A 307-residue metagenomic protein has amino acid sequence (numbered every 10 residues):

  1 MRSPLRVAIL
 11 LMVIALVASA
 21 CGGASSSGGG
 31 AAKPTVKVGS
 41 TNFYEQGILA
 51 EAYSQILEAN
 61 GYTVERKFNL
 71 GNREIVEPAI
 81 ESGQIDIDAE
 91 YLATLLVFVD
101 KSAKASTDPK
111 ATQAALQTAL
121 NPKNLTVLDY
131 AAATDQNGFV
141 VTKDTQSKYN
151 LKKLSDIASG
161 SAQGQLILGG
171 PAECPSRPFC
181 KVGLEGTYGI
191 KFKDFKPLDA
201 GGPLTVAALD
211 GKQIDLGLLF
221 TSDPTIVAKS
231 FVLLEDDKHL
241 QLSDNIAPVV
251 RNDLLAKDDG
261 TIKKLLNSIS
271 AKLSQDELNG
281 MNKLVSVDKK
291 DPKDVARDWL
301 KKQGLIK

Functional and structural regions predicted by a protein language model:
M1-A8: Bacterial N-terminal signal peptides that target proteins for export
A15-A20: C-terminal motif of bacterial Sec signal peptides marking the signal peptidase cleavage site
C21-A32: Bacterial lipoprotein signal-peptidase II cleavage site
K33-E65, L70, A132-V206, K290-D294: Bilobed "Venus flytrap"/periplasmic-binding protein-like clamshell domains and structurally analogous long
E45, P175-R177, G183-T187, T261-K307: An extracytoplasmic/periplasmic, membrane-proximal ligand-sensing/linker region
N72-R73, G83-L96, A111-Q113, T142 (+4 more regions): Beta->alpha turn/N-cap motifs
V99-D108, Q113-L128, Q213, T225-H239: Ligand-binding "clamshell"
N137-S147, N245-D258: A bilobed periplasmic-binding-protein/Venus flytrap-type ligand-binding module shared by bacterial periplasmic
